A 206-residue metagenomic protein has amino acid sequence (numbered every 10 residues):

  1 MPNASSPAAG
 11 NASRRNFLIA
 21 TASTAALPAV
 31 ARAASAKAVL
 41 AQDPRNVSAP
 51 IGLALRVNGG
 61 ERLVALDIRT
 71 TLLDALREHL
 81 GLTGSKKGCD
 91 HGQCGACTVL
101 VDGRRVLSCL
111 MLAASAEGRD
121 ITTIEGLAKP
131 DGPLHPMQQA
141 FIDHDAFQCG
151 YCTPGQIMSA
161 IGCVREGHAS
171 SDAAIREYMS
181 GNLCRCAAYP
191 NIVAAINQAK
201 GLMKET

Functional and structural regions predicted by a protein language model:
P2-P28: N-terminal secretory signal peptides and thylakoid transit peptides that target proteins across membranes
N3, R69-S85, L110-T206: Ferredoxin-type iron-sulfur electron-transfer modules in oxidoreductases and energy-metabolism complexes
A29-A65, E205-T206: C-terminal segment of N-terminal export signals and the immediately downstream linker at the start of the mature
I51-L53, G95, R119: Change "...and in nucleic-acid phosphodiester-cleaving endonucleases..." to "...and in nucleic-acid processing enzymes
V64-L66, S108-C109: Short capping micro-motif at the N-terminus of alpha-helices
T83, L100-L107: Zinc-dependent deaminase catalytic domain
G88-Q93: Short, glycine-/polar-rich solvent-exposed loops and beta-turns at beta-strand/coil boundaries
